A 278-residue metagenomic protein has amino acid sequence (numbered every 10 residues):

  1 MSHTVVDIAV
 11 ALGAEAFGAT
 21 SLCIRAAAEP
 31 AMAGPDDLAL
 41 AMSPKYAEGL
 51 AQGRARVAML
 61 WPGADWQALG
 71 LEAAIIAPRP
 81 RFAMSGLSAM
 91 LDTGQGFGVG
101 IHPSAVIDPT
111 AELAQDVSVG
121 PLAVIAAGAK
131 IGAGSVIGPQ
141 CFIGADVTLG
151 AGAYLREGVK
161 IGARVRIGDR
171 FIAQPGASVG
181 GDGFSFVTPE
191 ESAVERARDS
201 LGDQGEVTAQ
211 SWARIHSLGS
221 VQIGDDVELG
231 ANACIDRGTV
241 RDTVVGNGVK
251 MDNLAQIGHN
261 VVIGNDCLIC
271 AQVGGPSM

Functional and structural regions predicted by a protein language model:
M1-S104, V165, R170, G176-A177 (+2 more regions): Terminal amphipathic alpha-helical/low-complexity segments used for targeting or macromolecular assembly
L40, G100-S192, R196, L201-M278: Structural signal for interior beta-strand "rungs" in well-ordered beta-sheet cores of soluble enzyme domains
